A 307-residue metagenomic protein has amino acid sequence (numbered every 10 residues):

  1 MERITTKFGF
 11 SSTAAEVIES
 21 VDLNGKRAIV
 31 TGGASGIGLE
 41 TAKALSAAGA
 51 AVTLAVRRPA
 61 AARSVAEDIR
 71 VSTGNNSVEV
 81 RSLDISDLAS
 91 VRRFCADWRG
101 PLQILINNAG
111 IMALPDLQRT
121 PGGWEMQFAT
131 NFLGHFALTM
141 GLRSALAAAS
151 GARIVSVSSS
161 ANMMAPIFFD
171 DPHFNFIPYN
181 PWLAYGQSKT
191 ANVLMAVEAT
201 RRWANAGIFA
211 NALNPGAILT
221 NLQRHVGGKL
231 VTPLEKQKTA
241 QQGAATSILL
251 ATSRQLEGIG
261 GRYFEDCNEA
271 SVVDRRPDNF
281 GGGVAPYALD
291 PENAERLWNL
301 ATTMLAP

Functional and structural regions predicted by a protein language model:
E2-F8, S188, P233-G282, A288-R296: C-terminal helical subdomain
I4-L219, Q223-V226, T303-P307: Rossmann-fold NAD(P)H-dependent dehydrogenase/reductase core
V65, M195, G243-T246, L297 (+1 more regions): Alpha-helical packing segments of well-folded alpha/beta enzyme cores
N175, K229-L234: A short C-terminal helix-loop "cap" of Rossmann-like NAD(P)-dependent dehydrogenase/epimerase domains
N175-Y179, D278-G283: Short glycine/proline-rich turn/loop motifs
P291-P307: Long, charge-rich low-complexity segments
